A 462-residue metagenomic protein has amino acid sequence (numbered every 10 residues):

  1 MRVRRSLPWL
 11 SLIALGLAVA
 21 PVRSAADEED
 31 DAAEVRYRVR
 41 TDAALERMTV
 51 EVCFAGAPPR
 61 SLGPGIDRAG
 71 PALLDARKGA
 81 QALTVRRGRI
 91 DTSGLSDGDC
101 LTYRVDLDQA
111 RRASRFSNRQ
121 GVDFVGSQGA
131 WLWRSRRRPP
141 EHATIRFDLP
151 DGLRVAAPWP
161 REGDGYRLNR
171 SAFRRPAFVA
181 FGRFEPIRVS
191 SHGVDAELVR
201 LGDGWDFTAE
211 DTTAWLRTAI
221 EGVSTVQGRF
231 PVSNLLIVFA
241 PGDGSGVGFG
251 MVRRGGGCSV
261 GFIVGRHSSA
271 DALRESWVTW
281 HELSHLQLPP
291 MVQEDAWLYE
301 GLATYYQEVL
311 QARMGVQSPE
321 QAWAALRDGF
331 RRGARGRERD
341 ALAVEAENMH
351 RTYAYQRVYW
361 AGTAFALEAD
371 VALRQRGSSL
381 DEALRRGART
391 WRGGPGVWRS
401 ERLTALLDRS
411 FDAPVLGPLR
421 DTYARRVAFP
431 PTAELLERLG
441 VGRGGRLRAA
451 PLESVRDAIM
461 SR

Functional and structural regions predicted by a protein language model:
W9-A18: Bacterial N-terminal signal peptides
D27-C53, R392-R462: Beta/coil-rich, acidic/histidine-enriched accessory regions frequently appended to metallopeptidases
R40-D42, R68-R119: A surface-exposed beta-strand-loop module
A55, R104-E185: Extended, low-hydrophobicity, Ser/Thr/Pro/Gly-biased non-transmembrane segments
A57-R87, H142-R161: Solvent-exposed beta-hairpin/edge-strand motifs
L74, G129, P140-A156, R167-R174 (+2 more regions): Zn2+-dependent metallopeptidase catalytic core
I187-D295, Y306: Juxtacatalytic substrate-recognition/specificity segment
E294-A364, D370, R385, R389-G394: Acidic/His/Gly-enriched intrinsically disordered linker/tail segments that often contain short helix/coil "MoRF-like"
